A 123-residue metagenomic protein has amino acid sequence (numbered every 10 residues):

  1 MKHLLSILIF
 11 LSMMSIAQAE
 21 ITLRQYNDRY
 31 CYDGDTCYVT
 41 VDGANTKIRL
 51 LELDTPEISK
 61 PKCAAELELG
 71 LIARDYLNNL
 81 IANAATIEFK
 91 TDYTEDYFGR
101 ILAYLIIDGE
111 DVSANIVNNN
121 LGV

Functional and structural regions predicted by a protein language model:
K2-F10: Sec-dependent signal peptide recognition, specifically the positively charged N-region followed immediately by
L11, S15-V123: Small beta-barrel nucleic-acid-binding modules, primarily SNase/OB-fold domains and secondarily Tudor-like barrels
